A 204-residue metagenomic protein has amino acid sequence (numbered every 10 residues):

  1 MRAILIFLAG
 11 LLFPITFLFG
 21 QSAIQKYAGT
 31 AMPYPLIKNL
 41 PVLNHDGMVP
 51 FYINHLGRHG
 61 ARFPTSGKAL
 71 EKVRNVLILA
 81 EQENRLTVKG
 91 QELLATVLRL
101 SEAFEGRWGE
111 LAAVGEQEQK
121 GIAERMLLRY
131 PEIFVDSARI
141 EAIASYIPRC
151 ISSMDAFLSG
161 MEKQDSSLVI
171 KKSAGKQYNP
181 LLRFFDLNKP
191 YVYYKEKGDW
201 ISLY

Functional and structural regions predicted by a protein language model:
M1-A23: Bacterial Sec-dependent N-terminal signal peptides
Q21-Y204: Long, internal stretches of domain cores in catalytic or enzyme-like folds, emphasizing the mature domain core
